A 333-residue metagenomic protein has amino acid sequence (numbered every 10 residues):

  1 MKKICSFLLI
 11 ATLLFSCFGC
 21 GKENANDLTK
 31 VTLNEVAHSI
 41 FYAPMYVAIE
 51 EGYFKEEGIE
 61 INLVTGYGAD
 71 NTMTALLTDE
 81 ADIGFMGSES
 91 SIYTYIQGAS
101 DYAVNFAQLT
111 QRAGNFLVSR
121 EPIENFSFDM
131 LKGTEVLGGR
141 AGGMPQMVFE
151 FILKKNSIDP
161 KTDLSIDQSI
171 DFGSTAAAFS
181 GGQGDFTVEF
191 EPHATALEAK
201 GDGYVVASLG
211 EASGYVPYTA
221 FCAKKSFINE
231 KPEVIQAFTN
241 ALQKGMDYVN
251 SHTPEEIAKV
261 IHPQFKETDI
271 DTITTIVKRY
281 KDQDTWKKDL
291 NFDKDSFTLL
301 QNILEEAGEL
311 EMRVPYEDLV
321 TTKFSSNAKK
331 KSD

Functional and structural regions predicted by a protein language model:
M1-K30, A328-D333: Short, low-complexity disordered leader/linker segments with a strong preference for bacterial N-terminal type II
A25-K161, S165-S169, A178, D185-P192 (+3 more regions): Short, glycine-/small- and polar/acidic-enriched structural segments that line small-molecule recognition paths
F41-P44, E50, A69-T72, G87-S90 (+10 more regions): Stable alpha-helical elements in mature extracytoplasmic
I49-E50, K55, K154, E198 (+3 more regions): Short polybasic/polar patches that bind polyanions
A81-F85, K281-K294, S326-D333: Short amphipathic alpha-helical segments at helix boundaries and their inter-helical linkers
S90, D171-Q264: Pocket-lining segment of extracytoplasmic ligand-binding domains
N229-E311: Secondary-structure end/capping motifs
T298-D333: Conserved C-terminal helix/tail region of periplasmic/extracytoplasmic solute-binding proteins
